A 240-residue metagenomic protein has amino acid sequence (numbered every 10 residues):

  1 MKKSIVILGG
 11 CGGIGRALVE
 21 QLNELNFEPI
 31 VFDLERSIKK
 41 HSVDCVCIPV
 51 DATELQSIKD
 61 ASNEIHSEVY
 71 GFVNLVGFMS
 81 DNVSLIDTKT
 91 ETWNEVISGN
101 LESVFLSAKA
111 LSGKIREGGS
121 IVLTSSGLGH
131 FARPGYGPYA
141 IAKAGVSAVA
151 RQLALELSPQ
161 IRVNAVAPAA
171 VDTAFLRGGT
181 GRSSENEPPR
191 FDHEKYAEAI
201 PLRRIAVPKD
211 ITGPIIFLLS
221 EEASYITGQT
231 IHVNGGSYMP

Functional and structural regions predicted by a protein language model:
C11, V19: N-terminal Rossmann NAD(P)H-binding glycine-rich loop of SDR-like oxidoreductase domains
V83-L85, T92-I97, Y196: Substrate-binding pocket helix/loop in short-chain dehydrogenase/reductase
T88, A132-A140, Q152, G179: Active-site loop-to-helix junction immediately N-terminal to the catalytic Tyr of the SDR YXXXK motif in Rossmann-fold
A108, A142, A150: Active-site helix of classical SDR
G113, L155-P159, S224: Alpha-helical segment proximal to the catalytic Tyr-Lys
S126: Residue(s) in the substrate-gating loop at a strand-loop-helix junction that position the organic substrate next
I216, T227-P240: Short C-terminal tail/terminal secondary-structure segment of NAD(P)H-dependent dehydrogenase/reductase domains
